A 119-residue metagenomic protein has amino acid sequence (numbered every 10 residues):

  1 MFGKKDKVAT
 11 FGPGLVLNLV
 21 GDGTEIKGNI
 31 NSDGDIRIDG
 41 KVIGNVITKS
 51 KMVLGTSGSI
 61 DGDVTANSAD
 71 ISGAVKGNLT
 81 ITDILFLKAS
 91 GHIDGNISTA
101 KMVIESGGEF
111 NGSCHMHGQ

Functional and structural regions predicted by a protein language model:
M1-N31, D35-K41, T56-S59, D70 (+1 more regions): Intrinsically disordered, low-complexity terminal regions
K41-A74: Short hydrophobic interaction/assembly module
